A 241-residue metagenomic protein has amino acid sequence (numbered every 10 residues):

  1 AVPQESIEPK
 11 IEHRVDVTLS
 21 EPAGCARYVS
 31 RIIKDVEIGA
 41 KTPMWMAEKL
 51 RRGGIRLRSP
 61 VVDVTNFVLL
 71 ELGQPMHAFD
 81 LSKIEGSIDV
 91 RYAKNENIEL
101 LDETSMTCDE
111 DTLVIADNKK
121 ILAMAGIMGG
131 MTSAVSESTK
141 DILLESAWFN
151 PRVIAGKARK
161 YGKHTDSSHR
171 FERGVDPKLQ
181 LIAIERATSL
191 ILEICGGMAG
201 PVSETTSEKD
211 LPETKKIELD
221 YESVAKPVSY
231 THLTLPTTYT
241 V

Functional and structural regions predicted by a protein language model:
A1-L233: Phosphate-rich ligand and nucleic-acid binding surfaces
H232-V241: Single conserved hydrophobic/aromatic residue that forms the stacking wall/gate of nucleotide- or nucleobase-binding
